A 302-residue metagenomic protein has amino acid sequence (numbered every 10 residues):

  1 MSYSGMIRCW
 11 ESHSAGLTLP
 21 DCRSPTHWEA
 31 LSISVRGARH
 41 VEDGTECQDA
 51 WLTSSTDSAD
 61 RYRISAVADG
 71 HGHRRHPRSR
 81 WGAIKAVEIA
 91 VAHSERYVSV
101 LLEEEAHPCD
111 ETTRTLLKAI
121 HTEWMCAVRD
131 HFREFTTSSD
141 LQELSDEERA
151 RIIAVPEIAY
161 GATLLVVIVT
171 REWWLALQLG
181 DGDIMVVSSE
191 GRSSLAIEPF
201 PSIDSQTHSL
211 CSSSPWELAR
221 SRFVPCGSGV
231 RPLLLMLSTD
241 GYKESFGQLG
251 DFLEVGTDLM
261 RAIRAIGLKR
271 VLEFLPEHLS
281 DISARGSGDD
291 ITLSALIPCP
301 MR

Functional and structural regions predicted by a protein language model:
M1-S4, S205-R302: C-terminal catalytic subdomain
S2-E95, G182, S214-V224, S287-S294: N-terminal entry segment of metal-dependent catalytic domains or homologous docking segments
L31-T45, F135-E157, G161, V186-V230 (+2 more regions): PP2C/PPM family metal-dependent serine/threonine protein phosphatase catalytic domain, recognizing the conserved
S55, V186-S189, A295-R302: Short beta-strand-to-coil "C-cap" segments at the C-terminal boundary of structured domains/repeats, marking
S65-A68, L177-L179, M236-S238: Short hydrophobic beta-strand that contains or immediately precedes a catalytic carboxylate
R75-H76, L175, V186-S188, S245-G247: Short helix/loop capping segments that flank catalytic or ligand/cofactor-binding pockets
E88-F132, E254-S280: Helix-loop-helix
E104-M185, A219-G227, L296: Catalytic core of PPM/PP2C metal-dependent serine/threonine phosphatase domains
